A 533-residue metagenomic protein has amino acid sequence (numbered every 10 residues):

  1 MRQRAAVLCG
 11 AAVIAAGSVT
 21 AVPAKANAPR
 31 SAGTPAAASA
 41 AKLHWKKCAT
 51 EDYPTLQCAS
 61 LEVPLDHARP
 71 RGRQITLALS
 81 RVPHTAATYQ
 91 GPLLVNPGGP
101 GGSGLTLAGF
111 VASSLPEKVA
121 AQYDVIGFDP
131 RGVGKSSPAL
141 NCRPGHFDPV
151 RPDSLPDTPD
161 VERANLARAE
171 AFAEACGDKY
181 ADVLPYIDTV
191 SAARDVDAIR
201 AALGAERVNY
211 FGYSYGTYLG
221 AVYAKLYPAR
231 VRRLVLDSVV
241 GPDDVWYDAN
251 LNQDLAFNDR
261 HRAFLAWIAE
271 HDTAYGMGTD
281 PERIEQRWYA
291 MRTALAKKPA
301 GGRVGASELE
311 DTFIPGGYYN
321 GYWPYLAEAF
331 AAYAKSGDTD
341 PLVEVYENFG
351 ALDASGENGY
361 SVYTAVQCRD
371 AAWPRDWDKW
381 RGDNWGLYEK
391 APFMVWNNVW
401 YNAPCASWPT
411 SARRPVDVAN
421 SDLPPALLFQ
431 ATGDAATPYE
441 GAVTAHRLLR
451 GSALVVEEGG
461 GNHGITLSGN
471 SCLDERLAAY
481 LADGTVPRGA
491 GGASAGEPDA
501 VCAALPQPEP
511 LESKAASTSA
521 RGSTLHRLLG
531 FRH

Functional and structural regions predicted by a protein language model:
R2-A11, A21-P159, E282-Q286, T410 (+2 more regions): Catalytic-loop region of hydrolases
N141-R151, Y223-R283, E328-P341, E347-D353: A catalytic-pocket lid/entrance helix-loop region that shapes and gates access to the active site across common
D178-D182, A193-R207: Conserved acidic catalytic loop of the alpha/beta-hydrolase fold
A205-Y215: Alpha/beta-hydrolase fold nucleophile elbow
R283-L423, G469, E475, G492 (+4 more regions): Alpha/beta-hydrolase fold active-site neighborhood
D422, L427-Q430: Short beta-strand/loop motif that positions the catalytic acidic residue of the alpha/beta-hydrolase fold
A435-E440: Conserved alpha/beta-hydrolase "acid-adjacent" motif
G461-S471: Catalytic histidine-centered segment of alpha/beta-hydrolase-like enzymes
